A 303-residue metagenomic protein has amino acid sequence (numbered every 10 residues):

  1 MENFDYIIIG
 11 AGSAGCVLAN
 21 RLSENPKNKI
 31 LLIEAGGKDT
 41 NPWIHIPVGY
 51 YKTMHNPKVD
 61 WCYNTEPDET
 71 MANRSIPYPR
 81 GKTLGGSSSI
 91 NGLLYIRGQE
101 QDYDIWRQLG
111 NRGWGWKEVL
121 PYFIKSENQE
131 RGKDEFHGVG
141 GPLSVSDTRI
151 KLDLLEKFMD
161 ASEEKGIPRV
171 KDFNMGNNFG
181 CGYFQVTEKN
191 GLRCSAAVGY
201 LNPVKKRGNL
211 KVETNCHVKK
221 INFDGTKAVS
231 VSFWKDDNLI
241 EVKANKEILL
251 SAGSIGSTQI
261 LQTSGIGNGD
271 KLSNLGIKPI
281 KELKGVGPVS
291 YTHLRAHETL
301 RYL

Functional and structural regions predicted by a protein language model:
M1-I124, N274, I280-L283, L294-R295: N-terminal glycine-rich phosphate/pyrophosphate-binding loop and immediately adjacent elements
E2-F4, N238-E247: Core beta-strand elements of the Rossmann-like FAD/NAD(P) dinucleotide-binding domain in flavoenzyme oxidoreductases
I7-I9, N245-G253, I260-L261: Short hydrophobic core segments
P26-K29, N209, K246: Loop/turn elements at helix/coil->beta-strand transitions in domains of secreted/extracellular proteins
R107-A228, W234, L294-R295: Conserved redox-cofactor binding core of oxidoreductases
T258-G287: Central helical "cap/lid" subdomain
V289-T299: Conserved small/polar residues in nucleotide/adenosyl-binding loops
